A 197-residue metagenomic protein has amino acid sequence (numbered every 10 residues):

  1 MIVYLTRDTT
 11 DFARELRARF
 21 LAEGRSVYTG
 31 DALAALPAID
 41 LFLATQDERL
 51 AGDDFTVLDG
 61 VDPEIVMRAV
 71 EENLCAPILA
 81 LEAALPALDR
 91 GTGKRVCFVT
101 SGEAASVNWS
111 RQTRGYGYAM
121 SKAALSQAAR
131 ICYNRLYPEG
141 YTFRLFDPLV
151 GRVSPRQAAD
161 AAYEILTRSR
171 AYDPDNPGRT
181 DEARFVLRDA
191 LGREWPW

Functional and structural regions predicted by a protein language model:
M1-V27: Canonical Rossmann dinucleotide-binding motif of NAD(H)/NADP(H)-dependent dehydrogenases/reductases, specifically
T6, I39-G52, N73, F98 (+1 more regions): Rossmann-fold scaffold of SDR-type NAD(P)-dependent oxidoreductases
E15, R19, A83, R135: Rossmann-fold NAD(P)-dependent oxidoreductase module
V27-A34: Rossmann-fold cofactor-recognition segment
A35-P37, G91: Glycine-rich phosphate-binding loop signature in dinucleotide/nucleotide-binding domains
E48-V70, C75-L79, D89-Y137, G151: Catalytic loop of short-chain dehydrogenase/reductase
L81, A129, A159-A162: Short-chain dehydrogenase/reductase
F143-W197: C-terminal helical subdomain
